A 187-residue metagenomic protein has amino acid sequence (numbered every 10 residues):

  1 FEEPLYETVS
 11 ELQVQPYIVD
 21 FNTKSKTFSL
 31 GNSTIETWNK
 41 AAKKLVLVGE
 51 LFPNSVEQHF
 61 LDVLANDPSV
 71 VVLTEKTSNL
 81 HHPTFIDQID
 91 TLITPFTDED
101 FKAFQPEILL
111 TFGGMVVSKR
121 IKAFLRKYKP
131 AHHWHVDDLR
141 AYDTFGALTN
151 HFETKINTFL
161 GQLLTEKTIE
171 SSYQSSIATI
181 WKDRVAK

Functional and structural regions predicted by a protein language model:
F1-K40: Conformationally flexible catalytic loops at phosphate/diphosphate-handling active centers
F1-P4, E50-F52, T77, R140: Glycine-rich beta-alpha junction loops
E3-E11, E57-F60, P83-D87, I121-F124 (+2 more regions): Short acidic, glycine/serine/threonine-rich loops at helix termini
E11-Q15, P83-P95, P130-A131, F145-T158: Active-site regions of enzymes building and remodeling cell-envelope glycoconjugates
W38-N54, A178-R184: Active-site donor-nucleotide binding/catalytic segment of nucleotide-sugar enzymes
A42-K44, E107, T149: Conserved acidic residues
V48-H132: Glycine-rich, anion-gripping cofactor-binding loops and their flanking helix/strand elements in enzyme active sites
F124-K187: Phosphate/pyrophosphate-binding active-site segments
